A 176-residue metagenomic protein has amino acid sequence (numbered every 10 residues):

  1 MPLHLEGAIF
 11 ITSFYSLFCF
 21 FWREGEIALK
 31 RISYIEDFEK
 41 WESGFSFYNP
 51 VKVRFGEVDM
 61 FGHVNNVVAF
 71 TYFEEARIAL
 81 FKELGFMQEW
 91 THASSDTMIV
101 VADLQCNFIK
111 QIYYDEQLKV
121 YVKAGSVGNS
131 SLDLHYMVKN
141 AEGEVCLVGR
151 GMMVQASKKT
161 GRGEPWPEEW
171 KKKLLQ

Functional and structural regions predicted by a protein language model:
P2-I11: Extreme N-terminal basic, low-complexity initiation segments that serve as generic localization/processing leaders
S13-S16: Serine residues within intrinsically disordered or low-complexity segments
L29-L80: Catalytic strand-loop segment that frames the active site of acyl-thioester-processing enzymes
L29-S43, F47-N49, F108, I112-Y114 (+1 more regions): HotDog/MaoC-like acyl-thioester-processing domains
V58, G62, V67-I109: N-terminal first-folded block
